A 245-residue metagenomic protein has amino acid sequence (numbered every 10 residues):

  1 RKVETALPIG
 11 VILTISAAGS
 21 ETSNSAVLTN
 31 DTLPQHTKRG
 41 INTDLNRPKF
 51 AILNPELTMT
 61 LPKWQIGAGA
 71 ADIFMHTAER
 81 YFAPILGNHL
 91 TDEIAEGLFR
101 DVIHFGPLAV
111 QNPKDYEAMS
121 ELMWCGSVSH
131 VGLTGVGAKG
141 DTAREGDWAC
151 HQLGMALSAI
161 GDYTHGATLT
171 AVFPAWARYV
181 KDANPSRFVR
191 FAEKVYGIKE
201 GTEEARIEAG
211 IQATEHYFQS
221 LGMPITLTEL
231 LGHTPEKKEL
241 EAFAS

Functional and structural regions predicted by a protein language model:
R1-K2, C125: Non-cleavable N-terminal signal-anchor transmembrane helices
K2-G87, R190: A glycine/threonine-rich phosphate-anchoring loop and its flanking beta-alpha core in nucleotide/phosphate-binding
N30-R39, G135-G146, L231-E239: Intrinsically disordered, low-complexity coil segments
R80-A213: Active-site segments that bind and position negatively charged phosphate/pyrophosphate groups
F188, A192-S245: C-terminal charged capping/lid subdomain of soluble metabolic enzymes
